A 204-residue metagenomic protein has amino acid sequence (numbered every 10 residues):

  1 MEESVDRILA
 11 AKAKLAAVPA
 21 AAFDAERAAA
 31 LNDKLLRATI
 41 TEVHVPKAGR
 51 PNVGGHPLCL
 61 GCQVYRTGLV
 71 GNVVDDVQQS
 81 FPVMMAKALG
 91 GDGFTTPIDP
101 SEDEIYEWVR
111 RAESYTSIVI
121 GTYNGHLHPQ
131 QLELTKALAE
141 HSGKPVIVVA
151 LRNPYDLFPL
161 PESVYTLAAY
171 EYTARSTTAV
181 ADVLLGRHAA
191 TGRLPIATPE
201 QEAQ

Functional and structural regions predicted by a protein language model:
M1-Q204: Preference for extracellular/luminal or secreted protein segments
